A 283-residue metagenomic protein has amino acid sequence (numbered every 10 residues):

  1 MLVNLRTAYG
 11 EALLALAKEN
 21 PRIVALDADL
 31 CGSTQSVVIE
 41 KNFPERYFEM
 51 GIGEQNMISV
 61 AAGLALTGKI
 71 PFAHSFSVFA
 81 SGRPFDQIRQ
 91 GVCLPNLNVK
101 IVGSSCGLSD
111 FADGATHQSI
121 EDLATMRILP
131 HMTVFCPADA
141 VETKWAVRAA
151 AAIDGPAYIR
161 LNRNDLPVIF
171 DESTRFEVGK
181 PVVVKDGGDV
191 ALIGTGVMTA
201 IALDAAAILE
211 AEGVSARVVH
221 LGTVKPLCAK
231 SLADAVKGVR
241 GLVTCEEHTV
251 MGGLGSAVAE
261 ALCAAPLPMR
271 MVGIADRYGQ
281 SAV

Functional and structural regions predicted by a protein language model:
M1-R160, D165, R175: Thiamine diphosphate
R6-T7, E19-R22, L30-K41, D110-F111 (+1 more regions): Thiamine diphosphate
